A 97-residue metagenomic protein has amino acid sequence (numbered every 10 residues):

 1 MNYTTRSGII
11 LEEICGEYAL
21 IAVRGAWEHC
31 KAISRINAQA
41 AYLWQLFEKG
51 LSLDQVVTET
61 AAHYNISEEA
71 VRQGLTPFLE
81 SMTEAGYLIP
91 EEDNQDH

Functional and structural regions predicted by a protein language model:
M1-A41, Q45, E91-D96: Acidic, low-complexity/disordered tracts enriched in E/D and polar residues
A32-H97: Long, charge-rich, low-complexity alpha-helical segments
